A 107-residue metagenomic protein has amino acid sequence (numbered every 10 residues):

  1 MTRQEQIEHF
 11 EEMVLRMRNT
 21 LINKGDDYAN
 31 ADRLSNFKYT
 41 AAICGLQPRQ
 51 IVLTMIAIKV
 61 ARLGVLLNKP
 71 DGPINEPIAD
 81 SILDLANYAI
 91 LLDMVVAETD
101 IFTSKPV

Functional and structural regions predicted by a protein language model:
M1-V107: Intrinsically disordered, low-complexity regulatory regions that flank transcription factor DNA-binding cores
